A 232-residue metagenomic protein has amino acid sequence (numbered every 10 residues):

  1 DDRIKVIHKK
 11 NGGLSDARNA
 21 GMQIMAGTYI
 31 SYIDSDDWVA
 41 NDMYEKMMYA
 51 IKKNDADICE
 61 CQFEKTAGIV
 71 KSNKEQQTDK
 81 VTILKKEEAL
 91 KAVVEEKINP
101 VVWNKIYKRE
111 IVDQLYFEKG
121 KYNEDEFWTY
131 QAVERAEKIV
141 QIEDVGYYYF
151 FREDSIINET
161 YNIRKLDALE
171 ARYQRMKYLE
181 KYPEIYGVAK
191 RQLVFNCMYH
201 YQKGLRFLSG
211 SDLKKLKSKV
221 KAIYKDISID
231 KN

Functional and structural regions predicted by a protein language model:
D1-H8, K52: Acidic donor-binding segment of Leloir-type glycosyltransferases
I7, V140-I142, V188, D230: General small-molecule cofactor/ligand-binding pocket signal
K9-M25: Glycine-rich, basic loop-to-helix element that forms the pyrophosphate-binding segment of sugar-nucleotide handling
L14-S15, S35-V140, F150-I163: Donor-binding/catalytic cores of nucleotide-activated saccharide and glycerol-phosphate transferases/polymerases
I30: Short aromatic/hydrophobic "clamp" motif used to bind/position activated sugar donors
E170-A189, K225-K231: C-terminal, non-catalytic tails of nucleotide-sugar-dependent glycosyltransferases
R191-K203: Amphipathic alpha-helical repeat scaffolds of TPR domains
F207-N232: Membrane-interface aromatic/basic loop that binds lipid-linked glycans or pyrophosphate carriers, typified by
